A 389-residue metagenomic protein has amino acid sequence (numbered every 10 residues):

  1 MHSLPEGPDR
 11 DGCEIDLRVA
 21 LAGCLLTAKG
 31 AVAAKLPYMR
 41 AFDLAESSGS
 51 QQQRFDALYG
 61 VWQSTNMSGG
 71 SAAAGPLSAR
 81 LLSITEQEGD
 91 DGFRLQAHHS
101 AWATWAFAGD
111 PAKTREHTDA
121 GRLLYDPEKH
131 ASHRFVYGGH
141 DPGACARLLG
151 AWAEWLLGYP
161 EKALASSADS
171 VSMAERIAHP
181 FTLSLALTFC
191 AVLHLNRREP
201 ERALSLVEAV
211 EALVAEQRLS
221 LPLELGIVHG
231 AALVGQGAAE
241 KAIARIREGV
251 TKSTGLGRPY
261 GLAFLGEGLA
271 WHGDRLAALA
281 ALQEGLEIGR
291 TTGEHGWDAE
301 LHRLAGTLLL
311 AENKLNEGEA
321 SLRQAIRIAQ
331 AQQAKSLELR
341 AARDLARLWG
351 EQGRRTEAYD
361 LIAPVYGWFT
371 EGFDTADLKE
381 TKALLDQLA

Functional and structural regions predicted by a protein language model:
M1-L193: Internal alpha-solenoid helical repeat scaffolds
R18, R40-A45, L82, H98 (+3 more regions): Helix-coil-helix junctions within alpha-helical repeat/solenoid scaffolds
